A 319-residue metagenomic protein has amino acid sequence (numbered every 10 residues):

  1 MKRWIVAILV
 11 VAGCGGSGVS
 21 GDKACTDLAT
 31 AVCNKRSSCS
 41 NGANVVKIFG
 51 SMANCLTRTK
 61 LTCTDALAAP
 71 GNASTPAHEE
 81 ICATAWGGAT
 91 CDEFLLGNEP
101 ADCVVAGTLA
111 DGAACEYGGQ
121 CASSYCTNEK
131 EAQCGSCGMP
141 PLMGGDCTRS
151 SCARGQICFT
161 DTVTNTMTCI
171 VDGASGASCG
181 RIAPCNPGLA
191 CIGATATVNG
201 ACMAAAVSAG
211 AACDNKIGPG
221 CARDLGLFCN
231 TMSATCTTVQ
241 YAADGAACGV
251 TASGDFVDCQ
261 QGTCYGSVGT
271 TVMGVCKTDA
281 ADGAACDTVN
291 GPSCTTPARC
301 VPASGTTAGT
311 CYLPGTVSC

Functional and structural regions predicted by a protein language model:
M1-A12: Sec-dependent bacterial lipoprotein signal peptides
G15-S17: Bacterial signal peptide processing site
G21-T26, T75, E79: Solvent-exposed, acidic/flexible segments
D22-T57, L61-T62: Short N-proximal segments of mature Sec-exported proteins
V45-V105: Compact alpha-helical subdomains of small soluble proteins
L96-G97, E116-Q133, S150-N165, I182-V198 (+4 more regions): Extracellular, cysteine-rich, disulfide-stabilized repeat modules with beta-strand cores
P100, V105-G118, C134, G138-R149 (+7 more regions): Secreted/surface-exposed cysteine- and glycine-rich disulfide frameworks
